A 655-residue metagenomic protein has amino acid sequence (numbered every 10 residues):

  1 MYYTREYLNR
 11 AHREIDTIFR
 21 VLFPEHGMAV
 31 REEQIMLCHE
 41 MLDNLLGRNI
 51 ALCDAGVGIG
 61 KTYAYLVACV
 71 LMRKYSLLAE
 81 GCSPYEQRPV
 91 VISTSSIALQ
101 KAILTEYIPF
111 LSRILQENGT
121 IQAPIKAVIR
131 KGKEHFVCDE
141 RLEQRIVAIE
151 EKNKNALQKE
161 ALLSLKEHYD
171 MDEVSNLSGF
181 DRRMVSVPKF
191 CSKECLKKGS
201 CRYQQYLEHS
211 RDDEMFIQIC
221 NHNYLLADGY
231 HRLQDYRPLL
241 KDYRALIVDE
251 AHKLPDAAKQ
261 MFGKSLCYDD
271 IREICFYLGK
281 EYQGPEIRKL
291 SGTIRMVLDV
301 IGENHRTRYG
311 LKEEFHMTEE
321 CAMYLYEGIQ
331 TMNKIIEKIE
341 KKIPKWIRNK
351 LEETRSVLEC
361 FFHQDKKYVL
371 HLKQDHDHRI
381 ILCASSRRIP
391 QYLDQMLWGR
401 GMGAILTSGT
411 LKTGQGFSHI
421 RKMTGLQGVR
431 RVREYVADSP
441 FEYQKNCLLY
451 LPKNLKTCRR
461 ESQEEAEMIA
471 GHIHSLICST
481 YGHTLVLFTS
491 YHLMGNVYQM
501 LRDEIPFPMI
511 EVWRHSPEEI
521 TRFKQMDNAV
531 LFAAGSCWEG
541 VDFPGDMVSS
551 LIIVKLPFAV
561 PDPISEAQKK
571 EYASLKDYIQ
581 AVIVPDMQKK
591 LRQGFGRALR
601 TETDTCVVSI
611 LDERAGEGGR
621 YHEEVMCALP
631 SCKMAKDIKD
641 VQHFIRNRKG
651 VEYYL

Functional and structural regions predicted by a protein language model:
Y2-P24, A29, S76-Q218, H222-N223 (+2 more regions): A substrate-engagement module of RecA-like helicase motors
G47-V67: Walker A/P-loop
Y65-V67, L71, A98-K101, T105-L111 (+4 more regions): Signature of the SF2 helicase/ATPase Hel1-core->accessory helical subdomain module
R88-A98, I405-G409, G482-T489, I610-L611: Conserved RecA-like ASCE P-loop NTPase motor core of nucleic-acid helicases/translocases
K189-F216, G229-R237, I335-K453, E465 (+3 more regions): A contiguous, basic/glycine-rich beta-loop/short-helix subdomain that forms a polymer-engagement track
Q395, N454-T489: Conserved interdomain hinge at the start of the Helicase C-terminal
P452-E464, H515-G616: Conserved RecA-like P-loop NTPase helicase motor core
T489-W513: Conserved helicase motor "Helicase C" RecA-like lobe of SF1/SF2 P-loop NTPases
